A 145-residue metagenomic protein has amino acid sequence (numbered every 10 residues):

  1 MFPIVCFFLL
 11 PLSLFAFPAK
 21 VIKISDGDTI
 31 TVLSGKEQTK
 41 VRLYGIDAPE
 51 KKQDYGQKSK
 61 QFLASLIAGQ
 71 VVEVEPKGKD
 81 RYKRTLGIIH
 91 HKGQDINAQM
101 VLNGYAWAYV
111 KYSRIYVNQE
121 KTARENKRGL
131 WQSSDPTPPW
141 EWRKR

Functional and structural regions predicted by a protein language model:
F2-F7, P11-R145: Small beta-barrel nucleic-acid-binding modules, primarily SNase/OB-fold domains and secondarily Tudor-like barrels
